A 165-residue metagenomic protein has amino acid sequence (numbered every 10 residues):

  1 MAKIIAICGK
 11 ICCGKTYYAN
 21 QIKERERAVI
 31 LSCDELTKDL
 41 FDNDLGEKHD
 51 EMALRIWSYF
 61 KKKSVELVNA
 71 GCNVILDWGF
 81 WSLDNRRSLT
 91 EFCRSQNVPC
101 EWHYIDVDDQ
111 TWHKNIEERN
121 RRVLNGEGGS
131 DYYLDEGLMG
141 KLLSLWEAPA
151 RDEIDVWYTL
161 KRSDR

Functional and structural regions predicted by a protein language model:
M1-A2, L67: Phosphate-binding P-loop
I4-A6: Short hydrophobic/aromatic beta-strand immediately N-terminal to the Walker A/P-loop
C8, Q21, R25, V29 (+1 more regions): Conserved GTP-binding G-domain of TRAFAC-class P-loop NTPases and closely related GTPase folds
G9-C12, W78: Walker A/P-loop nucleotide-binding motif
C13, Y17-C72: Conserved substrate/cofactor phosphate-moiety recognition/catalytic segment in nucleotide-dependent phosphotransferases
E47-E51, C93-R94, R119-V123: Short, hinge-like loop/turn segments at secondary-structure boundaries
M52-C100: Glycine-rich phosphate-binding loop used to anchor ATP phosphates in small-molecule kinases, encompassing both
Q96-I116: Conserved phosphate-donor/acceptor-positioning beta-strand/loop module used by diverse small-molecule
